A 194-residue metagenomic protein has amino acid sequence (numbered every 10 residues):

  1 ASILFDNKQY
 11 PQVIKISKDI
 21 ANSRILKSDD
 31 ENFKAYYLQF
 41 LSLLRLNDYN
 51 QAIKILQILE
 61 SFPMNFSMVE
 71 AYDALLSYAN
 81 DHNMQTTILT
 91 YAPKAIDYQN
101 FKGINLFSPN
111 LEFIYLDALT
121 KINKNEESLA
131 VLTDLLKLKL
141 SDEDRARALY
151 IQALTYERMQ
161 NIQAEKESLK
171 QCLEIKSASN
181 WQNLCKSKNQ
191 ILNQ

Functional and structural regions predicted by a protein language model:
I3, S42, S77-D81, A118 (+2 more regions): Residue-level signature for tetratricopeptide repeat
D19-D29, Q57-F66, K94-N105, D134-D142 (+1 more regions): Solenoid-like repeat scaffolds
N32-K34, M68, I88, F107-S108 (+2 more regions): Residues that mark the junctions of alpha-helical repeat units in TPR/alpha-solenoid scaffolds
Y37-L38, D73-A74, I114, I151 (+1 more regions): "A position-specific structural signal for the A-helix of alpha-solenoid helical repeats
L76-Q85, T90-E143: Alpha-helical adaptor scaffolds
R158, Q163-Q194: Terminal, low-structured helical/coil segments at or just beyond the last alpha-helical repeat
